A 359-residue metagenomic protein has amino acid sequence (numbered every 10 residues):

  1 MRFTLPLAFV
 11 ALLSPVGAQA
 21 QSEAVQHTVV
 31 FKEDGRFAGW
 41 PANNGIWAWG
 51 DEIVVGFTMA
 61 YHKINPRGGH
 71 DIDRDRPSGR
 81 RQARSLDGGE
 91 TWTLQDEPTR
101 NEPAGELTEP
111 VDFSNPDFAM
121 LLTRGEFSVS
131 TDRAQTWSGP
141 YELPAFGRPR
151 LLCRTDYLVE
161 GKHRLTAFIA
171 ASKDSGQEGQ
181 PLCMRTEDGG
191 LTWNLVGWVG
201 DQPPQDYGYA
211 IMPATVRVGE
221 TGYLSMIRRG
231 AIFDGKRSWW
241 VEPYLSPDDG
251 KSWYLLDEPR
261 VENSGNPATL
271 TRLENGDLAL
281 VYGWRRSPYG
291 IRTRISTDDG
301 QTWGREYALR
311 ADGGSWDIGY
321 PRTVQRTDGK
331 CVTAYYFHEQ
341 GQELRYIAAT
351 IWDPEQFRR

Functional and structural regions predicted by a protein language model:
T4-S14: Bacterial N-terminal signal peptides
A20-R359: Asp-box/BNR beta-propeller blade signature and adjacent active/binding-site loops in extracellular glycan-interacting
